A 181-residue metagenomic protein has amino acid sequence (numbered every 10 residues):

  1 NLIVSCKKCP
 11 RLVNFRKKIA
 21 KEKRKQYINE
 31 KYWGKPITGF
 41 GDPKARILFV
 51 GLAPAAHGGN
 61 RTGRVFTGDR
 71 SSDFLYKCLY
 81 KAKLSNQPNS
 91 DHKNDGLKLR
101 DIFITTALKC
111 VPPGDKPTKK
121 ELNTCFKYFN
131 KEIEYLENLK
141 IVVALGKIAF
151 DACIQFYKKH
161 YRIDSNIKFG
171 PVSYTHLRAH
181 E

Functional and structural regions predicted by a protein language model:
N1-P171, L177: A polyanion-binding, active-site-adjacent surface
A179-E181: A short, hydrophobic C-terminal helix/tail in secreted or cell-surface proteins
